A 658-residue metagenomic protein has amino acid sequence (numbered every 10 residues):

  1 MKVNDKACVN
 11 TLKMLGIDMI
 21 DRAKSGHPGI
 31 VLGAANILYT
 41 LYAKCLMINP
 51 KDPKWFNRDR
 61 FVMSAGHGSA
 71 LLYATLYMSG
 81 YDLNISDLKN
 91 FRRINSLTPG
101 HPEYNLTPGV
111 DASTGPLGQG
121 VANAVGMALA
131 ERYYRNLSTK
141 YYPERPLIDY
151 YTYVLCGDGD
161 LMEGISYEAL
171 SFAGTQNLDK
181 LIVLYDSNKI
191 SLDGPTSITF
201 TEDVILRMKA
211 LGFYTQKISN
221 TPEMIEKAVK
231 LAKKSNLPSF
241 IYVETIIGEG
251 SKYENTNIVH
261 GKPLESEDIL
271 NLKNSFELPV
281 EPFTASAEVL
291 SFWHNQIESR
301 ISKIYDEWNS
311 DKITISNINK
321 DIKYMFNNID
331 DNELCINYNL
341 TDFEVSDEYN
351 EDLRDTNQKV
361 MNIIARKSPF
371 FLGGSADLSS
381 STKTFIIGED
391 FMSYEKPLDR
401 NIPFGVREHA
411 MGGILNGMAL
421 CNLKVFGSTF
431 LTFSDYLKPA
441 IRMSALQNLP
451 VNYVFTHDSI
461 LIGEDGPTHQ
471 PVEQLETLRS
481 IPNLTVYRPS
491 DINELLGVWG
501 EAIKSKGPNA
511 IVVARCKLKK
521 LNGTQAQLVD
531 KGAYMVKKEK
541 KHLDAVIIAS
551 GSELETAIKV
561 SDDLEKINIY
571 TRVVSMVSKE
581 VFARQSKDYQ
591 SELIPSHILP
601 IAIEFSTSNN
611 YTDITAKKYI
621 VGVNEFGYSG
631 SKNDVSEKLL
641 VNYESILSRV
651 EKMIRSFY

Functional and structural regions predicted by a protein language model:
K2-K13, K44-I48, N84-L106, S379-Y394 (+2 more regions): Acidic-glycine-rich active-site phosphate/pyrophosphate-binding loop
L15-A23, P50-D59, P99-S113, L147-Y153 (+4 more regions): Glycine/charged-rich beta-loop-alpha catalytic/anionic-binding loops adjacent to active sites
A23-A35, F61-H67, R92, P102-N123 (+9 more regions): Active-site nucleophile and cofactor-binding loops and adjacent substrate-binding regions of central metabolic enzymes
G33-T175, F385-I386, M418: Cofactor-binding active-site loop characterized by glycine-rich and histidine/acidic residues
N57, V243-G250, E254-D330: Terminal amphipathic helices with adjacent charged low-complexity linkers/tails
Y81-N90, N177-V183, A210-L211, A445-G463 (+1 more regions): A glycine-rich helix N-cap at a beta->alpha junction
R93-N105, N123, L129-D149, S166-T284 (+3 more regions): Thiamine diphosphate
I313-L449, L528-D530, Y534, G551: Non-catalytic terminal/interface segments that mediate subunit docking, oligomerization, and allosteric communication
